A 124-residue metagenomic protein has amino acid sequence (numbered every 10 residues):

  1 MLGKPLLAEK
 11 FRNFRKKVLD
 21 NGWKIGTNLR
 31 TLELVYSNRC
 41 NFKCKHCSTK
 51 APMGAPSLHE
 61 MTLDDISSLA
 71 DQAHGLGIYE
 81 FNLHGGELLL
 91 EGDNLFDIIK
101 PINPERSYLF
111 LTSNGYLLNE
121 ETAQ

Functional and structural regions predicted by a protein language model:
L2-T122: Conserved alpha-helical substructure of the radical SAM core
